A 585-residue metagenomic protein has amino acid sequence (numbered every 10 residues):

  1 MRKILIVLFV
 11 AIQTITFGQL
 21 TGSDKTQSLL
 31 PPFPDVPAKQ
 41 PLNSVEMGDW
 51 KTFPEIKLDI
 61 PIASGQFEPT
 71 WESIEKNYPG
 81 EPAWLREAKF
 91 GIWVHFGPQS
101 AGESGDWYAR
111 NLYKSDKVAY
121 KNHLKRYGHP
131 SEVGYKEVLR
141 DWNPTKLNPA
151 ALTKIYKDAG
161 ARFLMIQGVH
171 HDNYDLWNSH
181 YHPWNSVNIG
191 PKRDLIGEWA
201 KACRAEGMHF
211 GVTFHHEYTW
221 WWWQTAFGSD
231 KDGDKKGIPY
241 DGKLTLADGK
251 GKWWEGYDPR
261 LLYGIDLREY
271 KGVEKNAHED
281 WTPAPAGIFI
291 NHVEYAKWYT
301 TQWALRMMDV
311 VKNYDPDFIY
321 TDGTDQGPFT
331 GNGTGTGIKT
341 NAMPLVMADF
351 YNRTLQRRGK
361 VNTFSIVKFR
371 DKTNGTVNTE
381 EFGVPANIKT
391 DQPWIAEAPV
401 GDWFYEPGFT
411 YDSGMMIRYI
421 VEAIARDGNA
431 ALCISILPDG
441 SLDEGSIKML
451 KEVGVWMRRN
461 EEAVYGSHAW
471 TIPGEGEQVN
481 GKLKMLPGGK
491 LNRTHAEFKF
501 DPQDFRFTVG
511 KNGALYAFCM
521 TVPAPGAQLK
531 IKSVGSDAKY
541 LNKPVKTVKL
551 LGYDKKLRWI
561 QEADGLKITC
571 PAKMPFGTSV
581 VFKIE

Functional and structural regions predicted by a protein language model:
M1-G22: Bacterial Sec-dependent N-terminal signal peptides
L20-E585: Mature catalytic domains of secreted/periplasmic carbohydrate-active enzymes
